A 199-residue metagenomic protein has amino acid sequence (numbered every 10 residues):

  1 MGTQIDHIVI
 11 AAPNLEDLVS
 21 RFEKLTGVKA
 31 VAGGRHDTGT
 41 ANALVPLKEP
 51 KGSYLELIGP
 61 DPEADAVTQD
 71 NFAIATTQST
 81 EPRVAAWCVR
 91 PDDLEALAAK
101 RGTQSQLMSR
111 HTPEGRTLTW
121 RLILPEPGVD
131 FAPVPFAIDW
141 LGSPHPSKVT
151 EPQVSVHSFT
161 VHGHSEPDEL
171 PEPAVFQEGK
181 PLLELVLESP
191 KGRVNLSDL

Functional and structural regions predicted by a protein language model:
Q4-N14, A43-E49, D65-K100, P152-S165 (+1 more regions): Vicinal oxygen chelate
I10-P60, A99-V129, E151-V156, T160-E184: Core segments of cupin and vicinal oxygen chelate
A43, S53, R83-W87, L118 (+1 more regions): Generic beta-strand structural signal
E56-D65, F136-G142, S197-D198: Short, basic, helix/turn surface patches
D70-I74, D139-S147, E169-A174: Short amphipathic beta-strand starts and helix->beta connectors
D92, P125, W140-S143: Histidine- and/or cysteine-centered catalytic micro-motif in compact active-site loops
P133-H157: Acyltransferase donor/substrate-recognition loop-hinge adjacent to the catalytic core
